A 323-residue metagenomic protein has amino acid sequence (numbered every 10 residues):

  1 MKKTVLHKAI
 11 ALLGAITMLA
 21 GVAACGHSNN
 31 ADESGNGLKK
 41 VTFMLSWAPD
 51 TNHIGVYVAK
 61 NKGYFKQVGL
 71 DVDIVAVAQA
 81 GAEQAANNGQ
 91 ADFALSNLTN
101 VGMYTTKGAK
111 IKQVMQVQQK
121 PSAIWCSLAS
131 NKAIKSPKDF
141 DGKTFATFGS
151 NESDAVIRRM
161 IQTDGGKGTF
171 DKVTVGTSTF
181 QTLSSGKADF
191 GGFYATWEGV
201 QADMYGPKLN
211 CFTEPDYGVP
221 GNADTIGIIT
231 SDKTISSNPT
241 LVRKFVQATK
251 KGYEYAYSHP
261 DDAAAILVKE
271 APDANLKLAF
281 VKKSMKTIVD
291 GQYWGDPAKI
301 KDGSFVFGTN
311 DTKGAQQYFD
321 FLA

Functional and structural regions predicted by a protein language model:
M1-K40: Short, low-complexity disordered leader/linker segments with a strong preference for bacterial N-terminal type II
G26, D320-A323: Short, intrinsically disordered, charge-balanced linker/junction segments flanking boundaries in proteins
D32-G176, F180-S185, D189-T196, C211-F212: Short, glycine-/small- and polar/acidic-enriched structural segments that line small-molecule recognition paths
D73, A80-G81, D216-Y217, V281-V289: Short linear loop/turn motifs
A91, V117-L128, G165-G166, F193-Q201 (+3 more regions): Short secondary-structure transition/capping segments
T99-N100, S178-T182, G186-D273: Pocket-lining segment of extracytoplasmic ligand-binding domains
S237-F321: Secondary-structure end/capping motifs
